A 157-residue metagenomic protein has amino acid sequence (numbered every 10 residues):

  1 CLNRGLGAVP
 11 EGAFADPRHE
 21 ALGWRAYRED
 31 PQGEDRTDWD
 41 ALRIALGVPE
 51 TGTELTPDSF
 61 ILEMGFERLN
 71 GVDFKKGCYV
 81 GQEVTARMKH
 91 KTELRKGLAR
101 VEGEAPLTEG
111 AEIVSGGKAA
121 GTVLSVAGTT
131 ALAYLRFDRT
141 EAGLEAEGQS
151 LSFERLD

Functional and structural regions predicted by a protein language model:
C1-P49, S115, A146: Acidic, low-complexity central loop/insert segments
D38-H90, L94-R95: A mid-sequence, solvent-exposed acidic-amphipathic segment
M64-V72, A86-D157: Glycine-rich, small/acidic residue-mixed loop/short-helix segments
